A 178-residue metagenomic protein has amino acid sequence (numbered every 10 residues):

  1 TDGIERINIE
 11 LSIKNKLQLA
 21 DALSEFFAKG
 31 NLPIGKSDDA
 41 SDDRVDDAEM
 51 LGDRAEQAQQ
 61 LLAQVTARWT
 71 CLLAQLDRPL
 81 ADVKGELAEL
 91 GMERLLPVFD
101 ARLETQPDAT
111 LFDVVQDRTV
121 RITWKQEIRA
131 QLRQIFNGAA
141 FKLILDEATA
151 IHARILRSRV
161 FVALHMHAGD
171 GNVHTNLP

Functional and structural regions predicted by a protein language model:
T1-P178: Noncatalytic alpha-helical scaffold of FAD-dependent oxidoreductases
